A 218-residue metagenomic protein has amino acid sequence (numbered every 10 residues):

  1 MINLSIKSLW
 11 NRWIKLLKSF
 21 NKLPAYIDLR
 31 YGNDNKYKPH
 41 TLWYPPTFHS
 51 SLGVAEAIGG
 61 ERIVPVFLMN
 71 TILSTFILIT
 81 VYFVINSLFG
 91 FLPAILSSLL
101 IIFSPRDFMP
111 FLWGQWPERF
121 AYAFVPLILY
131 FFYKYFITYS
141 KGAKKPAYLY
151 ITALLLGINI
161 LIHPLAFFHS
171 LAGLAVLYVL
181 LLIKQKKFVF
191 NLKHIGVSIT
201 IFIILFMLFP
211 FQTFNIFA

Functional and structural regions predicted by a protein language model:
M1-A218: Membrane-embedded transmembrane-helix bundle of lipid-linked glycan/lipid transferases
